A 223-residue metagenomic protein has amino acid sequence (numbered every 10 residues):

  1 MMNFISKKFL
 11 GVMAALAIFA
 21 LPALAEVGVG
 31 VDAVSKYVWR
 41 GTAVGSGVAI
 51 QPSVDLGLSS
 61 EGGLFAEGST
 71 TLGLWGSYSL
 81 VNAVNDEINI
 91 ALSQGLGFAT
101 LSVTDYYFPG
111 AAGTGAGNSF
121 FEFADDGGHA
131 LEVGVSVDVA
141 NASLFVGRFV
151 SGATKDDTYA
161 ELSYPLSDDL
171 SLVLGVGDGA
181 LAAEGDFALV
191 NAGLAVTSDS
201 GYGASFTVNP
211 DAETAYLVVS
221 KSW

Functional and structural regions predicted by a protein language model:
N3-F9, A20-W223: Outer-membrane beta-barrel proteins
L16-A17: Repetitive helical segments and hydrophobic/amphipathic motifs
